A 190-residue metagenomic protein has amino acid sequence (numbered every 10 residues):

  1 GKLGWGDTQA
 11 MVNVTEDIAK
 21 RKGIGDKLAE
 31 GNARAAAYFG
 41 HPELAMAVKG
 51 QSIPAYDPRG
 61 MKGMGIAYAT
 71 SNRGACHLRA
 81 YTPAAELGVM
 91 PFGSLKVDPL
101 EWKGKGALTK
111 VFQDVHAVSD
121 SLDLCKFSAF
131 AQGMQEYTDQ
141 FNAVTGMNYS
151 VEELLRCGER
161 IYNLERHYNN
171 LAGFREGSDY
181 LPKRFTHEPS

Functional and structural regions predicted by a protein language model:
K2-S190: Extended C-terminal regions of large enzymes
